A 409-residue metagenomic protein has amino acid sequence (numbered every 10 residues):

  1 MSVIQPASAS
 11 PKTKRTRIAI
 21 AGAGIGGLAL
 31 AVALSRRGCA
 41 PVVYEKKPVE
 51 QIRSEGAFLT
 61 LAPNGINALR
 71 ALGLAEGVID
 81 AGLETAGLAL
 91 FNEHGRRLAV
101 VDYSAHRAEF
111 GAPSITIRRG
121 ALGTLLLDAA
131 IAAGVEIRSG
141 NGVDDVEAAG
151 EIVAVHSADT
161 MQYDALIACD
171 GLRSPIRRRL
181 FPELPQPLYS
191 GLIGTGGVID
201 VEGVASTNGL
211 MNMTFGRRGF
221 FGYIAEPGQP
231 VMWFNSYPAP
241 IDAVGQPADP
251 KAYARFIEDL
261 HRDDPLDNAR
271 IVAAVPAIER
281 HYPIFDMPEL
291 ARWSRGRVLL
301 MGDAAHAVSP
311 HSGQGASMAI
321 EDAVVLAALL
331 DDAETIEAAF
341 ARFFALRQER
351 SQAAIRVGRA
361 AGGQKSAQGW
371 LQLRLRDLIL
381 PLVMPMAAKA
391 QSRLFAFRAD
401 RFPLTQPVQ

Functional and structural regions predicted by a protein language model:
S2-A21, A33-S35, A62-F181, P185-V198 (+3 more regions): Conserved N-terminal helical subregion
S2-T16, D80, G95, S312-G313 (+1 more regions): C-terminal helical "tail/cap" subdomain of flavin- and related membrane-associated enzymes
A19, V42, M232-F234: A structural signal for isolated positions on well-ordered beta-strands in alpha/beta enzyme cores
A23-R36, A40, Y44, I167-A168 (+2 more regions): Conserved mid-domain beta->alpha element of the FAD-binding
G26, V49, R173: Conserved Rossmann-like nucleotide-cofactor binding loop
V49-N67: Conserved N-terminal glycine-rich FAD pyrophosphate-binding loop of Rossmann-like flavoproteins
L192-I224, Q246: Flavin-dependent oxidoreductases
P227-Q229, Y237-S312, M318: FAD/FMN-dependent oxidoreductases across multiple families
